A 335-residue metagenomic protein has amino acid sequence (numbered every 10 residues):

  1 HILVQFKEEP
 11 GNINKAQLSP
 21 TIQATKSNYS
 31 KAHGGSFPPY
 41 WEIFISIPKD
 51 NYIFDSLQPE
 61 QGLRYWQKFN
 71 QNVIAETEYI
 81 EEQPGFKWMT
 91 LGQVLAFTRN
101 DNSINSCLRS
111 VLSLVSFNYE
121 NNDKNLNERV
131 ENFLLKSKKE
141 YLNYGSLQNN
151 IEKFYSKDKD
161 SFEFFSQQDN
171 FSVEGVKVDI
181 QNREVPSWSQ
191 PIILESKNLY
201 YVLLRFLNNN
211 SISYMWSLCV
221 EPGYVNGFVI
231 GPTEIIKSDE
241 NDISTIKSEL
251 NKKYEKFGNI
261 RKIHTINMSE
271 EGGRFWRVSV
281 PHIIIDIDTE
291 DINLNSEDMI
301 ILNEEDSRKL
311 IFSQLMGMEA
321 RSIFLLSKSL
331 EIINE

Functional and structural regions predicted by a protein language model:
H1-S27, V173-E240: Aromatic- and glycine-enriched beta-alpha-beta binding-site module
L3, E9-Y144, I235-E335: Mixed-charge (acidic/basic) macromolecular-recognition segments
Q67, F164-S166, S196, N209 (+1 more regions): A generic structural signal for short, non-catalytic loop/turn and secondary-structure boundary residues
F117-L194: An N-terminus-focused feature that recognizes amino-terminal "leader" regions
